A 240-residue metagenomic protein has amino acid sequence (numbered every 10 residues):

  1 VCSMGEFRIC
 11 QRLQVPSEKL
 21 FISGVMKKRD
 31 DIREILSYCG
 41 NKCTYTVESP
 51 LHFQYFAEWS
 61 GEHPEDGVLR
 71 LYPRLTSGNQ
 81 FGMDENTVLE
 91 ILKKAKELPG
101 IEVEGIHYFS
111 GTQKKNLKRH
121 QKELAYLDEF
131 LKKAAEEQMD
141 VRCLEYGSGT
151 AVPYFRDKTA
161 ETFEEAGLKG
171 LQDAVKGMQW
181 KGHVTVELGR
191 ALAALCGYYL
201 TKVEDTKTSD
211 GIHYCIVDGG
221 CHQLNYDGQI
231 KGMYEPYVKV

Functional and structural regions predicted by a protein language model:
V1-E145: Active-site-proximal beta-alpha core segment in soluble small-molecule metabolic enzymes
E6, K27, H52, V88 (+4 more regions): Short, glycine-/Ser/Thr-/acidic-enriched flexible segments
P50, T76, F109, G147-G149 (+3 more regions): Anionic group-transfer/hydrolysis microenvironments
E85, K122, L171, S209-D210: Domain-wide signal for the mature, well-folded portions of proteins, strongly enriched in nucleus-encoded organellar
T87, R119, E123, G167 (+2 more regions): Residues at alpha-helix caps and immediate loop-helix transition turns in enzyme cores, especially N- and C-cap
Q113-K115, T150-Y154, A191-A194: Short, active-site-adjacent cap segments at secondary-structure transitions
E123-L188: Acidic, glycine-rich loop-and-beta core segments that form the ion-binding/anion-interacting portion of active sites
H183-V240: Charged (often Lys/Glu-rich) extended helix/loop segments that serve as interaction or gating elements
